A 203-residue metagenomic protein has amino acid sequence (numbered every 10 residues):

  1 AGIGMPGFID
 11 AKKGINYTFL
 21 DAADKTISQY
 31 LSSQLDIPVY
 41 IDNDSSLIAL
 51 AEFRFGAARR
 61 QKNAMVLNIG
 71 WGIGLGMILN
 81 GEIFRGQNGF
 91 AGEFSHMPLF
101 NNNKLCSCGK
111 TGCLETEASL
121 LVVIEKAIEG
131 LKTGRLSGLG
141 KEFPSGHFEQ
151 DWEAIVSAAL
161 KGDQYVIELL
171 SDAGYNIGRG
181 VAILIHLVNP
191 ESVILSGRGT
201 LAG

Functional and structural regions predicted by a protein language model:
A1-N63: Glycine-rich phosphate-binding loop and adjoining helix at the ATP-binding site of ATP-dependent phosphoryl-transfer
M5, I69-W71, L120, G197-R198: Short secondary-structure boundary segments
A22, T26, G89-G92, A118 (+2 more regions): Conserved active-site and cofactor/substrate-binding residues in soluble primary-metabolism enzymes
S33-I37, N101-N102, K110, L114-G203: ATP-binding/phosphotransfer module of carbohydrate and carboxylate kinases, centering on a glycine-rich
L50, G76, A202-G203: Short active-site-adjacent structural elements
R60-A118: Glycine-rich phosphate-binding loop of actin/hexokinase-like ATP-binding domains
